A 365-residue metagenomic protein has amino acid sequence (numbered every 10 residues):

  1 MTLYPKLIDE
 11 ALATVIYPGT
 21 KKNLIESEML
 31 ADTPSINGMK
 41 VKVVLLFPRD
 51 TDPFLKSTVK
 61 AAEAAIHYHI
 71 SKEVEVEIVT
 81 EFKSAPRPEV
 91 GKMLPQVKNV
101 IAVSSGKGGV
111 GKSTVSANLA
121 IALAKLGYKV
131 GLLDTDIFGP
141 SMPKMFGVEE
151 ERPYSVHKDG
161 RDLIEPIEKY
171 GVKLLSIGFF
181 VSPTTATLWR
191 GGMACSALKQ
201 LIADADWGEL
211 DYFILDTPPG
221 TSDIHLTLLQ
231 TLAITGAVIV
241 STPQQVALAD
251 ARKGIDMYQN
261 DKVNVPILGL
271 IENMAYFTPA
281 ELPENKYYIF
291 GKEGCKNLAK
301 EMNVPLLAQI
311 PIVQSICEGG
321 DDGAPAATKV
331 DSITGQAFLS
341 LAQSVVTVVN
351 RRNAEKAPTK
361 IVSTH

Functional and structural regions predicted by a protein language model:
M1-A31: N-proximal, solvent-exposed amphipathic alpha-helical segments enriched in charged/polar residues
E26-M29, I36-N37, V41-S104, A342 (+2 more regions): Extreme N-terminal, non-catalytic leader segments that precede Walker-type/kinase nucleotide-binding cores
V59-K60, D211-Y212, P218-E318: Conserved catalytic-core segment of NTP-binding enzymes
V100-D136, V263, L270: Walker A/P-loop phosphate-binding motif and the immediately C-terminal alpha-helix
L123, Y128-T184, C195: Phosphate-binding loop that captures ATP/GTP phosphates
P153-V156, I177-G192, K199-T227: Switch II (G3) loop of P-loop NTPases
D322-T334: C-terminal boundary of histidine-terminating zinc-finger modules
S344, A354-H365: A short, charged, Gly/Pro-tolerant segment at domain boundaries
